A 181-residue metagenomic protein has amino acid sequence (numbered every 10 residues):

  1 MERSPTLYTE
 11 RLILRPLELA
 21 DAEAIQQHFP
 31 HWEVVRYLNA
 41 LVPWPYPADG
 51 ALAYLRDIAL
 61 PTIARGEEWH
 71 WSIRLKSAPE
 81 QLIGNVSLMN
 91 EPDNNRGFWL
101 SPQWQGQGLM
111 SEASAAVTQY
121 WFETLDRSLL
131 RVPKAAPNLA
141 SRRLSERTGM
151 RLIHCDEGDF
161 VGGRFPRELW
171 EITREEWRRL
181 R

Functional and structural regions predicted by a protein language model:
M1-Y37, H70-R181: Acyl-donor (CoA/ACP) binding surface of acyl/acetyltransferases
V35-D57, W71: Conserved GNAT-fold acetyl-CoA-binding loop/helix
D57-P61, Y120: A generic secondary-structure signal
T62-G66: Soluble sensory domains of the PAS superfamily and closely related sensory modules
